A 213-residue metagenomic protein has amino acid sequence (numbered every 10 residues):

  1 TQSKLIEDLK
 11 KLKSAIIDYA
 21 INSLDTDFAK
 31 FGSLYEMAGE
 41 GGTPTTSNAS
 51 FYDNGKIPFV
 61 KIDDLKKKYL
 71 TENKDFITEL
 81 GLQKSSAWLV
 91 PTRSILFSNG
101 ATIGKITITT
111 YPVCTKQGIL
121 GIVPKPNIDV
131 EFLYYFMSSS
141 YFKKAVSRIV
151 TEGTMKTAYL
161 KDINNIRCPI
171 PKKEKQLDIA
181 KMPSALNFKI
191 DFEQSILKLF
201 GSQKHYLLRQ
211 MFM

Functional and structural regions predicted by a protein language model:
T1-S14, A29, L133, N164-Y206: Amphipathic alpha-helical segments
K11, Y19-G42, K67, N165 (+1 more regions): Non-catalytic DNA-recognition/assembly elements of restriction-modification systems
D27-K67, Q83-S86, E152: Low-complexity, Lys/Gly-biased intrinsically disordered segments
Y52, N99, V113-L120, I128-E131 (+1 more regions): A short glycine-rich beta-alpha junction/loop motif
K61-I62, E72-S140: A short beta-sheet element
K66, T102, F142, T151: A generic "binding-loop/recognition-motif" signal
Q210-M213: Short hydrophobic/aromatic patches at helix-to-coil boundaries
